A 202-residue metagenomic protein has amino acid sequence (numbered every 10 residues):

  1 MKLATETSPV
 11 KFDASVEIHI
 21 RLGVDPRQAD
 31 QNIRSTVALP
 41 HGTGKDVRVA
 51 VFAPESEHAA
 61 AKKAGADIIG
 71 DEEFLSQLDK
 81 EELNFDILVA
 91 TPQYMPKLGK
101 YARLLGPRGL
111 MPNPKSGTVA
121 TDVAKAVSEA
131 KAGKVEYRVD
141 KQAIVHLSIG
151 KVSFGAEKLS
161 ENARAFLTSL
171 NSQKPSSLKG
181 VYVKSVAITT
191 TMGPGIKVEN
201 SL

Functional and structural regions predicted by a protein language model:
M1, A61, G106, I188: Residue-level signature of catalytic and energy-coupling elements of molecular machines, predominantly ATP/GTP-dependent
K2-A59: Translation machinery proteins
F12-V16, Q173-S185: Flexible, glycine/charged-enriched surface loops at secondary-structure junctions
I20-L22, A53, T91-P92, I149-K151 (+2 more regions): Flexible glycine-/small-residue-rich
P40-T43, K80, E136-V139, S177-G180: Replace "in large, NTP-powered and nucleic-acid-processing enzymes" with "in large, NTP-powered factors and other
A60-D67: Glycine-rich phosphate-binding loops that contact phosphosugars or nucleotide phosphates
D67-N171: Long, charge-patterned amphipathic alpha-helical coiled-coil/hairpin "stalk" segments used as oligomerization
V181-L202: N-terminal charge/polar-biased segments
